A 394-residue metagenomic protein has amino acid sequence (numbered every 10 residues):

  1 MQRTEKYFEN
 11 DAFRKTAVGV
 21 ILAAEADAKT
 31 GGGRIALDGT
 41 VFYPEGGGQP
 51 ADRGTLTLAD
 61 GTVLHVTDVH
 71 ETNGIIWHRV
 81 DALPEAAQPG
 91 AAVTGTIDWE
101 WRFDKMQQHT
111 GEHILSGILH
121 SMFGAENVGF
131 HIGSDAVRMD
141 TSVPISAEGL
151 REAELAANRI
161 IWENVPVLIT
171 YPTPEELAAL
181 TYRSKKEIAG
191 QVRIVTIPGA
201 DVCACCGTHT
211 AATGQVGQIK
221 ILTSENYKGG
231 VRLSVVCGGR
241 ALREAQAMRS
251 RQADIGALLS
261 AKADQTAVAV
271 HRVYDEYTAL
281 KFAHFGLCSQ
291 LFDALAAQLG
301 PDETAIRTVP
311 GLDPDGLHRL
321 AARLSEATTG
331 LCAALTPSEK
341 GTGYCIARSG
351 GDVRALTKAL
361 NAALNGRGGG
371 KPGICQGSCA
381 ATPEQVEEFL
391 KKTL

Functional and structural regions predicted by a protein language model:
M1-L394: A glycine- and charged-residue-rich anion-binding loop/surface
